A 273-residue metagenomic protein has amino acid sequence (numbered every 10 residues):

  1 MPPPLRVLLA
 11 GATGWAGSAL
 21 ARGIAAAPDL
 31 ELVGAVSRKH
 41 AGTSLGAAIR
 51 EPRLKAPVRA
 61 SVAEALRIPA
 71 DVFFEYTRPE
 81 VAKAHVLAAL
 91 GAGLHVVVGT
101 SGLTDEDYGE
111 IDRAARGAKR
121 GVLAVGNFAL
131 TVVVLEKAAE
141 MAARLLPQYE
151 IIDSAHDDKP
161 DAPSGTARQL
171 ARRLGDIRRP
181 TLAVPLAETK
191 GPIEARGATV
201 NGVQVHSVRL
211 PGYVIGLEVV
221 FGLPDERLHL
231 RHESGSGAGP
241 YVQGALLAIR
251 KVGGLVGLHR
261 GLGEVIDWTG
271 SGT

Functional and structural regions predicted by a protein language model:
P2-V7: Extreme N-terminal starter segment of soluble prokaryotic enzymes
L8-A10, W15-R67, P147-T273: C-terminal substrate-binding/catalytic lobe of Rossmann-fold NAD(P)-dependent oxidoreductases
F73-F74: N-terminal Rossmann-like NAD(P) cofactor-binding module of classical short-chain dehydrogenase/reductase
T77-R78, S101, R209: Short glycine-/small-residue-rich Rossmann-like dinucleotide-binding loops
A84-L87, A92, G99-V122, A138-E140: Rossmann-fold NAD(P)-binding glycine/threonine-rich loop
V134-L146, A162: Rossmann-like NAD(P)H-binding beta-loop-alpha module
